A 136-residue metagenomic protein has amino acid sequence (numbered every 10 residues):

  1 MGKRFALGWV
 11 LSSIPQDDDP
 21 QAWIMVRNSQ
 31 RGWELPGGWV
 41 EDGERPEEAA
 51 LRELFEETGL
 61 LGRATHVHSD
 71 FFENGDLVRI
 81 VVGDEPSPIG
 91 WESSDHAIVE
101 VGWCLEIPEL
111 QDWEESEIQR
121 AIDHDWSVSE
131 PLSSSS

Functional and structural regions predicted by a protein language model:
M1-W23: Conserved N-terminal beta-strand and adjoining loop/helix that marks the start of the Nudix/MutT-like hydrolase domain
M25-R27: Short, acidic/hydrophobic/Gly-rich beta-strand patch recurrent on exposed beta strands that often constitutes part
S29-R31: Short, solvent-exposed aromatic-acidic interface loops
E34-G38: A short gly/proline-enriched turn/hairpin at secondary-structure junctions
V40-S135: Unchanged
